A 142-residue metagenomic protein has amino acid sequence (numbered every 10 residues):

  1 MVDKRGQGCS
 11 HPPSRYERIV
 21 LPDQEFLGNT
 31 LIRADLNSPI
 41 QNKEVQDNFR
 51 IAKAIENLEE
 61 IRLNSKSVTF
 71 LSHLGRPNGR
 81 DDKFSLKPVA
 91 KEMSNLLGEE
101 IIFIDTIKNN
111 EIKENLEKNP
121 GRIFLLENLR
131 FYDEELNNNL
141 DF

Functional and structural regions predicted by a protein language model:
K4, H11-F142: Active-site loop-to-helix "anion-binding N-cap" substructures in soluble metabolic enzymes
